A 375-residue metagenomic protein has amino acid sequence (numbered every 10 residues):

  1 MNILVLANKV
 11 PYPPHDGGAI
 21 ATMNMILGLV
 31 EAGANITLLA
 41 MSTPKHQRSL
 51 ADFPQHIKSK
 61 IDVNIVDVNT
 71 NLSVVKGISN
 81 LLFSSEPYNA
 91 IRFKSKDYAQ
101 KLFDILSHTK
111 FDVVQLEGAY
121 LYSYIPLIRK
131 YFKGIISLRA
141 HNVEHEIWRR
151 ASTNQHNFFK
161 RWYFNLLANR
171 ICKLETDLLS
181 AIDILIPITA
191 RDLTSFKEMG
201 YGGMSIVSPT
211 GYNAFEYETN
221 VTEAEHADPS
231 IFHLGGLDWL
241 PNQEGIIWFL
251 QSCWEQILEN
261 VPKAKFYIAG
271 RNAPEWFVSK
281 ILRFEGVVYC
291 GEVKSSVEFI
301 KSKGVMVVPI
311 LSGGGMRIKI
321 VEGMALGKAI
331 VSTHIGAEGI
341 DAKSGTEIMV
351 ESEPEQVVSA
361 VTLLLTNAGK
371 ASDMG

Functional and structural regions predicted by a protein language model:
M1-N64, S107-T109, Q256-E259: N-terminal subdomain of nucleotide-sugar transferases
N8, V75-Y88, I136-K173, G236: Acceptor-binding helix/loop patch of EC 2.4 sugar-transfer enzymes, predominantly nucleotide-sugar-dependent
L102-S123, I135-S137: Short N-terminal targeting/anchoring amphipathic segment
F164-T219: Donor nucleotide-sugar binding/catalytic pocket of nucleotide-sugar-dependent glycosyltransferases
D183, G286, K301-G315, L326-A329: Acidic donor-binding loop of glycosyltransferase active sites
P209-S302: Conserved catalytic-core segment of nucleotide-activated headgroup transferases in glycan assembly
K319-E322, A329-T333: Short hydrophobic beta-strand element within catalytic cores of glycosyltransferases and related nucleotide-activated
I348-E355, L363-G369: Conserved acidic donor-binding segment of nucleotide-sugar-dependent glycosyltransferases
